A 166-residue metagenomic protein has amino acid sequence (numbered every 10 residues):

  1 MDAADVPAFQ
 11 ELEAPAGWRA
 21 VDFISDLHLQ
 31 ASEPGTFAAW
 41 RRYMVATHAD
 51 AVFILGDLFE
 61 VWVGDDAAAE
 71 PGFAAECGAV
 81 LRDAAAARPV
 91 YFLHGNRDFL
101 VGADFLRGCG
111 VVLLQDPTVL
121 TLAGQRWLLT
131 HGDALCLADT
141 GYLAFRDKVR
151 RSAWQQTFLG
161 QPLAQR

Functional and structural regions predicted by a protein language model:
D2, A8-F9, A14-I24, L29-L122: Core catalytic region of metal-dependent phosphoesterases/phosphodiesterases, especially metallo-beta-lactamase-like
Q10, Q30, Q115, Q125 (+3 more regions): Residue-identity detector for glutamine
W18, D22, V90-D98, W127-D139 (+1 more regions): Hydrophobic transmembrane alpha-helix bundles
G108-D116, T121, R126-L128, D133-F145: Conserved beta-sheet core of the metallophosphoesterase superfamily
T130-R166: Active-site-proximal loop/helix segment associated with metal-binding centers of metalloenzymes
